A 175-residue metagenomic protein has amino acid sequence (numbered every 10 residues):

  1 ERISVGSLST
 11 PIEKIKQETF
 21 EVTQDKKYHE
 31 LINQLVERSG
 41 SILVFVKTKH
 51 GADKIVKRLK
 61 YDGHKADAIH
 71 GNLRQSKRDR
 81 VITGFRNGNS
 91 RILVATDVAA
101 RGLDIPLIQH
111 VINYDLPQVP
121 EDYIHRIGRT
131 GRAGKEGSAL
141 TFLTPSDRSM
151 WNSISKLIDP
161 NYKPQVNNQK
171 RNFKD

Functional and structural regions predicted by a protein language model:
E1-K174: Conserved helicase RecA-like core
